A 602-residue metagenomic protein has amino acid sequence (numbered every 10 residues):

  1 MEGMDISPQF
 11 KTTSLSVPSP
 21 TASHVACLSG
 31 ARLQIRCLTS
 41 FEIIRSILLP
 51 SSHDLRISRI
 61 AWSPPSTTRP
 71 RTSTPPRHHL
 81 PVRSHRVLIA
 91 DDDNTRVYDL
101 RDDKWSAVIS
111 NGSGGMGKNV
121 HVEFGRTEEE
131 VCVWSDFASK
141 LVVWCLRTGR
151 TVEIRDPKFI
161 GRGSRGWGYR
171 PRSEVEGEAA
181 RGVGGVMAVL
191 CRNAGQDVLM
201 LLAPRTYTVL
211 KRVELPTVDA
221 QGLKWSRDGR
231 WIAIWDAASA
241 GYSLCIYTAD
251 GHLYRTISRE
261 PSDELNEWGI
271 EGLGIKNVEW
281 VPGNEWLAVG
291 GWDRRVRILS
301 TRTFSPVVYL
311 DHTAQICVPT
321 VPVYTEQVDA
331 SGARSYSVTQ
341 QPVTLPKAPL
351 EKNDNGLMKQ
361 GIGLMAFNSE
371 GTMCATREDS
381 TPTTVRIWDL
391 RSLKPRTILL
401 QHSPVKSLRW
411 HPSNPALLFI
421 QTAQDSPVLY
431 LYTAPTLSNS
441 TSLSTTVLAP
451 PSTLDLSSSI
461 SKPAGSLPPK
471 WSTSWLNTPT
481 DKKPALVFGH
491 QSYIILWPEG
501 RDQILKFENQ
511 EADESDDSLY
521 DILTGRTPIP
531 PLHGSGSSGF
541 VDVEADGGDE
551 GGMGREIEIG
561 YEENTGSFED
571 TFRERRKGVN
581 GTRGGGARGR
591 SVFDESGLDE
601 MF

Functional and structural regions predicted by a protein language model:
M1-F602: Long, low-complexity intrinsically disordered regions enriched in Ser/Thr/Pro/Gly
